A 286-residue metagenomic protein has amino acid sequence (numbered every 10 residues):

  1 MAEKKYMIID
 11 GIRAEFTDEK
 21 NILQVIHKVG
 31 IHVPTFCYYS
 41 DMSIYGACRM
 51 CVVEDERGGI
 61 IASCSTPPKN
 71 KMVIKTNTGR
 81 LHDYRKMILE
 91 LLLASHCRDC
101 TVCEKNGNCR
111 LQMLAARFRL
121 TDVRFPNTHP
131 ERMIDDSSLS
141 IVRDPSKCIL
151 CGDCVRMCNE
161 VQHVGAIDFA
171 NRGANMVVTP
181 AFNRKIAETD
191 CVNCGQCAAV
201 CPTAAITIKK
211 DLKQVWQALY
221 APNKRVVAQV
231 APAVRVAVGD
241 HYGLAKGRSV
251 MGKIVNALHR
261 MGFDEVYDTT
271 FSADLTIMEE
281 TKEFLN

Functional and structural regions predicted by a protein language model:
A2, D18-K71, N77-D83, K209-N286: Iron-sulfur-associated redox domains of electron-transfer enzymes in respiratory and anaerobic energy metabolism
E3-M7: Short structural boundary motif marking the start of a folded domain
I9-I12, E56-R57: Short strand-turn-strand beta-turns centered on an Asx-Gly dipeptide
I12, I44, A187-D190: Short, conserved secondary-structure segments in the cores of folded domains
I12-D18: A short N-terminal beta-strand-loop micro-motif at the entrance of redox/enzyme domains
R13, A116, N171, F182 (+2 more regions): Short, flexible loop/turn elements at secondary-structure junctions
F16, C148, C191, R248-S249: Short alpha-helix boundary/capping motifs
R49-N193, A199, I206-T207, D211-A221 (+1 more regions): Fe-S ferredoxin-like electron-transfer domains and their immediately adjacent linker/connector regions across
